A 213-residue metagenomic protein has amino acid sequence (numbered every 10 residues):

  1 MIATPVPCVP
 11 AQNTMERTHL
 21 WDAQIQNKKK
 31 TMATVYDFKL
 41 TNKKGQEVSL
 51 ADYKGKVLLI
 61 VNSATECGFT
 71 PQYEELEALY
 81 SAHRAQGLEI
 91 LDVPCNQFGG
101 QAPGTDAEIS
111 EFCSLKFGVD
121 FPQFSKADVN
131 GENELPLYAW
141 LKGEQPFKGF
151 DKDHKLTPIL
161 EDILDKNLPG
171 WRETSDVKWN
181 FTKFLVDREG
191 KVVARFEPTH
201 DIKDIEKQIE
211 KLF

Functional and structural regions predicted by a protein language model:
T14-T31: Short, Lys/Arg-enriched N-terminal segments with co-localized hydrophobic residues within the first ~10-30 amino acids
K29-A51: N-terminal "domain-start" segment that seeds a small globular fold
V35-Y36, L58, N180-T182: Short loop/turn microsegments at loop-to-beta-strand junctions
K56-V57, T65-E66, T70-V93, S114-F117: Conserved helix-turn-beta segment immediately C-terminal to the redox Cys motif in thioredoxin-like folds
G87-G104, D120-G131: Thiol-based oxidoreductase modules, predominantly thioredoxin-like and allied folds used for disulfide exchange
F112-T199: Thiol/selenol-based redox catalytic cores and closely related redox-interacting motifs
A194-F213: Non-catalytic, surface beta->alpha helical segment in thiol-disulfide oxidoreductase systems
